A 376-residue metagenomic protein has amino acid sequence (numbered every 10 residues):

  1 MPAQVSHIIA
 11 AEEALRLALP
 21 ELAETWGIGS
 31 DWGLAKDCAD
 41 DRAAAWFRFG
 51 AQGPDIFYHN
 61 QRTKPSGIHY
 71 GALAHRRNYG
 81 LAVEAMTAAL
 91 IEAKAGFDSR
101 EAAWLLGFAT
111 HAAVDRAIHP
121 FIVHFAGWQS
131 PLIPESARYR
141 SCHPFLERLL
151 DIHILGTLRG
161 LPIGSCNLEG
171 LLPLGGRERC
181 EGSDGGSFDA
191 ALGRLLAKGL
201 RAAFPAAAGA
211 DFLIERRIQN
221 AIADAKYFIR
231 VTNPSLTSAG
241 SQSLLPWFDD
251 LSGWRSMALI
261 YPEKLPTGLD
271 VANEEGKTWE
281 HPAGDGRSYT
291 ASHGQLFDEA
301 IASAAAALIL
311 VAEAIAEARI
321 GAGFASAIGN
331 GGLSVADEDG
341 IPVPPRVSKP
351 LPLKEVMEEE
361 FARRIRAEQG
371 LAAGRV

Functional and structural regions predicted by a protein language model:
M1-G107, A112-V376: N-terminal leader/auxiliary helical segments
